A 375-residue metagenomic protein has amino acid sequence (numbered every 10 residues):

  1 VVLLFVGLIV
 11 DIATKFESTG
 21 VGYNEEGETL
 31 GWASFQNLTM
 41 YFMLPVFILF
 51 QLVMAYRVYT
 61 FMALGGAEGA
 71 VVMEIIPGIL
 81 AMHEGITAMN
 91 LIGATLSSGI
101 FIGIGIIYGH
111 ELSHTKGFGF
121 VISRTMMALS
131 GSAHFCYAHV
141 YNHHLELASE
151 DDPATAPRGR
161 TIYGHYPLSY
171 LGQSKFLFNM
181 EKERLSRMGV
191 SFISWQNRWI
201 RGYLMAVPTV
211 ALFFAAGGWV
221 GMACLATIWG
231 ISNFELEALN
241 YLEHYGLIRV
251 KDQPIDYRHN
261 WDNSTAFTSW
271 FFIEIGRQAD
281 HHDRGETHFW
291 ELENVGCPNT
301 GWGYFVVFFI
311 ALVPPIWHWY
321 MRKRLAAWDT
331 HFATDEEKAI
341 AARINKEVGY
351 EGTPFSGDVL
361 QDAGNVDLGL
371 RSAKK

Functional and structural regions predicted by a protein language model:
V1-I12, G31-Y56, A70-F101, S194-E237 (+2 more regions): Alpha-helical bilayer-embedded segments of polytopic membrane proteins, i.e., transmembrane/intramembrane helices
V2, I9-E26: Membrane-interface helix-loop junction between the first two transmembrane segments
D11, E17, E111, E237 (+1 more regions): Acidic-residue sensor for enzyme active/binding pockets
E17-G20, R57-L64, S113, G246 (+1 more regions): Juxtamembrane transmembrane-helix termini
V21-F47, I255-T265, N294-T300: Juxtamembrane helix-capping/reentrant segments at transmembrane boundaries
E25-Y170: Intramembrane catalytic core of multi-pass membrane enzymes that act on lipidic substrates
S113-H114, T209, N240: Hydrophobic side chains within alpha-helical segments
F120-N197, I231-K375: Cytosolic/stromal cytosol-facing helical appendages immediately following the last transmembrane segment
